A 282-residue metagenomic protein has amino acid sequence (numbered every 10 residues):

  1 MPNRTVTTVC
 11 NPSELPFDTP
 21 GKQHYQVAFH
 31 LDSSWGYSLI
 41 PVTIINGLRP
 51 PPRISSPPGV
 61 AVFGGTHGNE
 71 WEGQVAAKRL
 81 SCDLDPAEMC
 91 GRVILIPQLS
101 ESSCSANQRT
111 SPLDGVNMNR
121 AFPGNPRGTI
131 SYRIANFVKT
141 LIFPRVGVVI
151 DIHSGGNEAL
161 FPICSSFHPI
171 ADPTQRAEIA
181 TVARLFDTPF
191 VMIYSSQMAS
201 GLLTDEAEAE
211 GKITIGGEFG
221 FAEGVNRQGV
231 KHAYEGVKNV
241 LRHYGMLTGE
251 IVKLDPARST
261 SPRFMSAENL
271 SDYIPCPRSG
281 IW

Functional and structural regions predicted by a protein language model:
M1-W282: Structured catalytic-domain cores with a bias toward divalent-metal coordination
